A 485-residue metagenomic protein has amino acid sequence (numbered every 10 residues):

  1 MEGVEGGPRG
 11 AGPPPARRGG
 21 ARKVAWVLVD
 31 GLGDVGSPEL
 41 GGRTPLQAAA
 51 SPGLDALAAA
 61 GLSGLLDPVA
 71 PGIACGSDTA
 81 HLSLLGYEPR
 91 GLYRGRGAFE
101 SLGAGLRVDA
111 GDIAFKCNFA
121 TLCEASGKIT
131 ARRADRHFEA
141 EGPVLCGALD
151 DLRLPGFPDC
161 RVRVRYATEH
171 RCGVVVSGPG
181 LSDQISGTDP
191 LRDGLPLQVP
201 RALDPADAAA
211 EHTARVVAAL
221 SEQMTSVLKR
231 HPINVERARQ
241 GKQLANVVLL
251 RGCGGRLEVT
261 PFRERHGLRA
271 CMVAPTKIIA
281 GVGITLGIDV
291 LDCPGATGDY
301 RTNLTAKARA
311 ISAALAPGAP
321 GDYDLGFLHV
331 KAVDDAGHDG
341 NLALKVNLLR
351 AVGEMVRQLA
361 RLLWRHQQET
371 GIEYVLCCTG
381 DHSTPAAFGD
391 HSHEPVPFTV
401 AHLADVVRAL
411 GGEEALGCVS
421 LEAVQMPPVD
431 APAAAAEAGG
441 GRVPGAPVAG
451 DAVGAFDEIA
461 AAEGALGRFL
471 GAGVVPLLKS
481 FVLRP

Functional and structural regions predicted by a protein language model:
E2-P485: Feature captures the catalytic ectodomains and active-site-proximal regions of enzymes that hydrolyze or transfer
